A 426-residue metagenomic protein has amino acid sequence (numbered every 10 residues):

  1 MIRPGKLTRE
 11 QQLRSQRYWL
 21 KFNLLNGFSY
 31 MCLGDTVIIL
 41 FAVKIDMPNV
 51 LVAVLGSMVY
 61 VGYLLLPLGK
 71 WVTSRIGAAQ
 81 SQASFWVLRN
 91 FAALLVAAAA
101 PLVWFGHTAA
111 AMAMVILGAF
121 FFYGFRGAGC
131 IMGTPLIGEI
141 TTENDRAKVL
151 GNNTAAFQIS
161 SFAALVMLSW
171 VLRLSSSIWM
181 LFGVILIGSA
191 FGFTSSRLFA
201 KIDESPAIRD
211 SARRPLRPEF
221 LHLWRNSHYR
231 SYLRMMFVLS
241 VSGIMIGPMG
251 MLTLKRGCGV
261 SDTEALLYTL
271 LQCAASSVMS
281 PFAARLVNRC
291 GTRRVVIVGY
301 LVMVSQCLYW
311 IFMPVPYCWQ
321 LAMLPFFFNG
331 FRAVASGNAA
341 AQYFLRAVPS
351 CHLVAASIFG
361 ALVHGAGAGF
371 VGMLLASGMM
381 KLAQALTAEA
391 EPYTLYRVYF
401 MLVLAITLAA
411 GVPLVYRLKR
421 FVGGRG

Functional and structural regions predicted by a protein language model:
M1-Y18, G106, A111-I116, G124 (+5 more regions): Intracellular loop-helix junctions on the cytosolic face of multi-pass helical membrane proteins
I2-L66, K70, Q82, R89 (+1 more regions): Helix-loop boundary and gating motifs at the non-cytosolic
L24, T108-G129, C318-S336: Hydrophobic core of transmembrane alpha-helices in multi-pass small-molecule transporters, especially MFS/SLC-type
I39-K44, W71, R75, A97-G106 (+2 more regions): Transmembrane alpha-helix termini and helix-breaking/packing motifs in multi-pass membrane transporters
L65-Q80, L172, M279-T292, M380: Helix-to-loop junctions at the C-terminal end of transmembrane segments in multipass secondary transporters
R75-F91, S177-W179, N288-L301: Cytoplasmic membrane-interface "Motif A"-like loop-to-helix N-cap segments of 12-TM Major Facilitator Superfamily
V87-A109, R173-L174, L301-Y317: C-terminal ends and interior cores of transmembrane alpha-helices in multi-pass membrane transporters/permeases
R294-G337: C-terminal transmembrane helical hairpin of 12-TM major facilitator-type secondary transporters
